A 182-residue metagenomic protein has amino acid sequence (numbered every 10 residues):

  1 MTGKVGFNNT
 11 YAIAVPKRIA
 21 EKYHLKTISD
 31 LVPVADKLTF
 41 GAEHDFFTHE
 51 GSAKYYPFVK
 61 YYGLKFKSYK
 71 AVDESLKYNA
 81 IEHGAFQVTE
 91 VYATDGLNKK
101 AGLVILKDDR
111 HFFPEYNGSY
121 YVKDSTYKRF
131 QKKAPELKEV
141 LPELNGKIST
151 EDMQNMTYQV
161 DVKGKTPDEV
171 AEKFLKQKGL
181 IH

Functional and structural regions predicted by a protein language model:
M1-T2, L97-F112: Ligand-binding "clamshell"
M1-Y11, K138: Extracytoplasmic/peripheral linker and loop segments enriched in polar/acidic and small residues with frequent Thr/Pro
F7-Y78, K165-D168: Bilobed "Venus flytrap"/periplasmic-binding protein-like clamshell domains and structurally analogous long
T10-E21, N117-K133: A bilobed periplasmic-binding-protein/Venus flytrap-type ligand-binding module shared by bacterial periplasmic
V15-R18, E74, V88-L97, Y116 (+1 more regions): Beta->alpha turn/N-cap motifs
G51, P57-L64, E136-H182: An extracytoplasmic/periplasmic, membrane-proximal ligand-sensing/linker region
A80-E82: Hydrophobic residues within well-ordered alpha-helices
